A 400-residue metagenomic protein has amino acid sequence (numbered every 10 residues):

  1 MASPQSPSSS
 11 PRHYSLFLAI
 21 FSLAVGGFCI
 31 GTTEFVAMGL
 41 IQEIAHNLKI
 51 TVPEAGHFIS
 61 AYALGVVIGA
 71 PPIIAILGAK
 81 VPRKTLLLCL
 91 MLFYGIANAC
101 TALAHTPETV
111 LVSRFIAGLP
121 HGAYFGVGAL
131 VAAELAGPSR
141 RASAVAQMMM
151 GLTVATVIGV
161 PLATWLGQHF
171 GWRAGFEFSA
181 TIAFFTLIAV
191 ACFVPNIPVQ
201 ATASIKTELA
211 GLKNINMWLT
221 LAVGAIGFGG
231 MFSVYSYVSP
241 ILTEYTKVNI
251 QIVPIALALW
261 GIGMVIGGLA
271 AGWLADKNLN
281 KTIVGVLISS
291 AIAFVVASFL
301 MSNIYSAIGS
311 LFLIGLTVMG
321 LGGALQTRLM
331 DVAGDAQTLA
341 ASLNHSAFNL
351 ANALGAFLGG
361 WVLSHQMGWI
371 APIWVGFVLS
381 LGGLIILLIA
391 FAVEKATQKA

Functional and structural regions predicted by a protein language model:
K49, V81, L103-T109, L300-S302: Helix-breaking motifs and short loop linkers at transmembrane-helix boundaries and internal kinks in secondary membrane
G69-P82, G267-L279, L363-S364: Helix-to-loop junctions at the C-terminal end of transmembrane segments in multipass secondary transporters
T85-A99, K281-V296, F377: Structural signature of the two symmetry-related core transmembrane helices
A97-C100, E108-A117, Y305-L313: Paired small-residue
P107-T109, G137-V194, I241: Helix-loop-helix hairpin linking two adjacent transmembrane segments in secondary transporters
S113-G151: Cytoplasmic helix-loop-helix junction between adjacent transmembrane helices in 12-TM secondary transporters
K281-L325: C-terminal transmembrane helical hairpin of 12-TM major facilitator-type secondary transporters
V332-G368, G376: A late C-terminal transmembrane helix in Major Facilitator Superfamily
